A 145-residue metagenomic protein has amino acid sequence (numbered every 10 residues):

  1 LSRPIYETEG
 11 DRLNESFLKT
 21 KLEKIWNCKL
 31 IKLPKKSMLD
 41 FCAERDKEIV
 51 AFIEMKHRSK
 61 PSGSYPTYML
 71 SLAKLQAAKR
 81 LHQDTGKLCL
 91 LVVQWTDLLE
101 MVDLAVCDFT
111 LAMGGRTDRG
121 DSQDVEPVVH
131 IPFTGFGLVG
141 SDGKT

Functional and structural regions predicted by a protein language model:
L1-K35: Acidic-basic catalytic patches of nuclease active cores, encompassing PD-(D/E)XK and other metal-cofactor nuclease
I25, E44-K47, L81-T85: Alpha-helix C-cap/termination motif
K32, F52-E54, C89-Q94: A structural signal for short, well-ordered beta-strand segments and their strand-loop junctions that often border
K35-L39, D97-L99: Short acidic/glycine-enriched loop/turn segments that link adjacent beta-strands
F41-A43, K47-P61: Conserved catalytic cores of phosphodiester-cleaving nucleases, focusing on short active-site segments
R58-L81: Mg2+/Mn2+-dependent nuclease catalytic core
K79-F109: Nucleic-acid nuclease catalytic cores
E100-T145: Intrinsically disordered, low-complexity terminal regions enriched in charged/polar residues
